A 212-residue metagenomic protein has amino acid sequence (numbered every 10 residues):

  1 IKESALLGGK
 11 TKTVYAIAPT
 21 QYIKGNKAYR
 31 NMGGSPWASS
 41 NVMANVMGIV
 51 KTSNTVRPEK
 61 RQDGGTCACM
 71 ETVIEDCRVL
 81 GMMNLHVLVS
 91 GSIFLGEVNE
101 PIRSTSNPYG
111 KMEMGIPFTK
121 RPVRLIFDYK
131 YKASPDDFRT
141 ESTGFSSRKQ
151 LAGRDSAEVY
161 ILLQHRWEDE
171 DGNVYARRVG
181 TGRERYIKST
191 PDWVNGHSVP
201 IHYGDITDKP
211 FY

Functional and structural regions predicted by a protein language model:
I1-I126, T143-G144, A152-Y212: Aromatic (Trp/Tyr/Phe) and Gly/Pro-enriched flexible surface segments
Y129-Q150: Short amphipathic, basic-aromatic surface patches that mediate peripheral association with negatively charged
